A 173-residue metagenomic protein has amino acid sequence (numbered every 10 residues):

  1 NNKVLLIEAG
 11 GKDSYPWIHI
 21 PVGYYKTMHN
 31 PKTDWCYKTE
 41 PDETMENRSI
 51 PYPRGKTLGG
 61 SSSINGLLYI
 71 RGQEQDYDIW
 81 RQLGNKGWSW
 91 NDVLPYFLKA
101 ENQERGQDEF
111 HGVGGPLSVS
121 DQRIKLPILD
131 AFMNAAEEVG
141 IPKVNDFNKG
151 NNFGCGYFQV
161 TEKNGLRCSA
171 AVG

Functional and structural regions predicted by a protein language model:
N1-K99: N-terminal glycine-rich phosphate/pyrophosphate-binding loop and immediately adjacent elements
R81-G173: Conserved redox-cofactor binding core of oxidoreductases
